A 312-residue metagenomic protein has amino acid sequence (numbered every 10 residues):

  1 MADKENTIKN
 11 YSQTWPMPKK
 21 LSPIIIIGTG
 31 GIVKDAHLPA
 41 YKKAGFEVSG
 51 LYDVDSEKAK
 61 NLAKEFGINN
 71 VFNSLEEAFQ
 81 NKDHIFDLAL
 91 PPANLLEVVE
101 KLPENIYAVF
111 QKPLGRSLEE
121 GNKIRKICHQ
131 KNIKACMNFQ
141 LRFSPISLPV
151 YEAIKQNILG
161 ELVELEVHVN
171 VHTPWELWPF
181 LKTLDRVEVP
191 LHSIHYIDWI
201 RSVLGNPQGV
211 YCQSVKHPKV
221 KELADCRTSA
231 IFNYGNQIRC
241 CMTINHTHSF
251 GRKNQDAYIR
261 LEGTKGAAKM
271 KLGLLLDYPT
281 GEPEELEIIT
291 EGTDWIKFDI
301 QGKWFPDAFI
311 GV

Functional and structural regions predicted by a protein language model:
A2-F66: N-terminal Rossmann-like dinucleotide-binding module
A2-N10, L191, I197-Y278, V312: Contiguous beta-strand/loop segments that form the cofactor/metal-binding neighborhood of enzyme cores
D3-K4, I289-V312: C-terminal helical cap and adjacent loop that interface with cofactors, partners, or active-site loops
K42, W178-D185, T293-I296: Short glycine/proline- and charge-enriched loop/turn segments that cap or connect secondary-structure elements
F66, N70-I127: Beta-loop-alpha module in the N-terminal Rossmann-like domain of NAD(P)-dependent dehydrogenases, especially those
K123-L141, G160-V167: Rossmann-fold dehydrogenase core element
L141-K221: Predominantly a Rossmann-like dinucleotide-binding segment in NAD(P)-dependent oxidoreductases
I259, L275-K297: Short polybasic amphipathic segments
